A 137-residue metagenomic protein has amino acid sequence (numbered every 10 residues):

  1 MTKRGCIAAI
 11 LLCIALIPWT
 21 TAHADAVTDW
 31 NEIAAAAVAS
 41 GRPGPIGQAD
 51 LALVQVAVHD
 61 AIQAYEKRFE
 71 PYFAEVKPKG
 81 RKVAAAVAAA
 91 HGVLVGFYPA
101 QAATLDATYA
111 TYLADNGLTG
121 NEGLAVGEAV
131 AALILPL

Functional and structural regions predicted by a protein language model:
M1-A9: Bacterial N-terminal signal peptides that target proteins for export
K3, T21-A22: N-terminal compositionally biased, intrinsically disordered segments and leader/signal-like regions
A8-P18: Bacterial N-terminal signal peptides
H23-L137: Acidic/polar surface patches and capping/hinge elements
